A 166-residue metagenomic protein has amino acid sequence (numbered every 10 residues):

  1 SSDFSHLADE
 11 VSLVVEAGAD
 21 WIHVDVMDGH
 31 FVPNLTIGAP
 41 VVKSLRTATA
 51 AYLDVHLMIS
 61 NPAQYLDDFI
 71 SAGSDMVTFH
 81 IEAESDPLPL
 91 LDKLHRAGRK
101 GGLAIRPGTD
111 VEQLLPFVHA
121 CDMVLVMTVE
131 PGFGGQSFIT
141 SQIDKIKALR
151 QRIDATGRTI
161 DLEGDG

Functional and structural regions predicted by a protein language model:
S1-T78, A83-D86, K93-G101, L114-C121 (+3 more regions): Conserved N-terminal beta1-alpha1 strand-loop-helix module at the mouth
L91-K93, T109: Predominantly soluble domains enriched in secretory-pathway, periplasmic, or organellar proteins
A104-G108: Short gly/ser/thr-rich secondary-structure transition/capping motifs
V111-E112, F133-G135: Short acidic/glycine-rich loop or secondary-structure boundary segments that cap or lie
V129-P131: Short glycine-rich anion-binding loops that position phosphate/pyrophosphate groups of nucleotides and phosphorylated
